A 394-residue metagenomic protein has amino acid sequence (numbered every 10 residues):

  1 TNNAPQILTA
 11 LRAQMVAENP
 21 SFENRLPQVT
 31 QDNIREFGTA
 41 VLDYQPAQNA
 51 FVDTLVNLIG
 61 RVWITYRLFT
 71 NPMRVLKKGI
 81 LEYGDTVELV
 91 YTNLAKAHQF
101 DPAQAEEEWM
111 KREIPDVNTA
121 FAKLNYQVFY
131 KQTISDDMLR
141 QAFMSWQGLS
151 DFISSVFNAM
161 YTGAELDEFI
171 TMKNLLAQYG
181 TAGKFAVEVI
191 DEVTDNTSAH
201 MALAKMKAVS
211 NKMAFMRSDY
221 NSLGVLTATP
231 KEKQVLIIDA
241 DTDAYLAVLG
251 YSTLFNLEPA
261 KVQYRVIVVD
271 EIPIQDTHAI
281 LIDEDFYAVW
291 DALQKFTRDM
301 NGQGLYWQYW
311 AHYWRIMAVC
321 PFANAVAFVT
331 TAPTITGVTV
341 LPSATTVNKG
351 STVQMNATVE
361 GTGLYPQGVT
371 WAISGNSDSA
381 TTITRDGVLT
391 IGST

Functional and structural regions predicted by a protein language model:
T1-N24, A97-E106, D116-L124, A357: Gram-positive cell-envelope targeting signals
T1-N57, V62, E258-P333: Extended, compositionally biased alpha-helical segments that mediate assembly or anchoring
N2, Q6, T39-A50, Q147 (+3 more regions): Alpha-helix boundary/N-cap detector
Q28, T197-N301: Extended oligomerization regions of viral-like shell subunits
Q48-Q132: Assembly/oligomerization interface modules of large self-assembling protein complexes
P115-F185, Q308-H312: Long, contiguous amphipathic alpha-helices that act as assembly "spine/axial" helices in icosahedral shell and virion
E168, M172-M201, K205-A208, P230: KE-rich/KEKE low-complexity, intrinsically disordered/coiled-coil-prone tracts that act as electrostatic scaffolds
A332-T394: Extracytoplasmic soluble-region selector
